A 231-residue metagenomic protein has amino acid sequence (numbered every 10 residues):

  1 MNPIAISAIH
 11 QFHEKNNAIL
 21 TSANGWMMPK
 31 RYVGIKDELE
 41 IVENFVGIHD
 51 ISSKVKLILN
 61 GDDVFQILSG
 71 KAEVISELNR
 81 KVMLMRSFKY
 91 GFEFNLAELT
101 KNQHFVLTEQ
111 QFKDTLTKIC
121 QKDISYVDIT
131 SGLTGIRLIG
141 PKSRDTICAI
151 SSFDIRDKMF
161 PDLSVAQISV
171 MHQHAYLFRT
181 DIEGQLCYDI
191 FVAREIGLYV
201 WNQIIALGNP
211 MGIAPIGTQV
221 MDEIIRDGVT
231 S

Functional and structural regions predicted by a protein language model:
M1-S231: Basic, glycine/lysine-rich polyanion-binding surfaces/domains
